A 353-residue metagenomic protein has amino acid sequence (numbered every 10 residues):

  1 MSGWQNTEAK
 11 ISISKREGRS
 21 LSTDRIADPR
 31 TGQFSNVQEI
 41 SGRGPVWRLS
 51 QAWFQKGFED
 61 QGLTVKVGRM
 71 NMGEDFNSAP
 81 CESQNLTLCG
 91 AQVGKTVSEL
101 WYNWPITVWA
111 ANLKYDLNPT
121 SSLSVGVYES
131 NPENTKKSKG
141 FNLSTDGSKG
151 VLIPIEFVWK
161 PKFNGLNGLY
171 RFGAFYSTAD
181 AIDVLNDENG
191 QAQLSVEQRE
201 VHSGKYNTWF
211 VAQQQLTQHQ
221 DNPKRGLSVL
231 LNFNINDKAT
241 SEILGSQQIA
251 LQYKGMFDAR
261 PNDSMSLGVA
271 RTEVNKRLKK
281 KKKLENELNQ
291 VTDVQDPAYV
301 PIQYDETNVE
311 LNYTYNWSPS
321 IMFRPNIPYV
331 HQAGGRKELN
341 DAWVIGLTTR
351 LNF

Functional and structural regions predicted by a protein language model:
M1-S130, S241-G245, M256-K283: Outer membrane beta-barrel
M1-S2, Q55-E59, K114-D116, V158-N164 (+5 more regions): Structural signature of outer-membrane beta-barrel channels/translocons
T7, Q61-V65, T120-V125, N164-L169 (+4 more regions): Repeated loop/turn-to-beta-strand initiation elements of outer-membrane beta-barrel proteins
A9-I11, V65-V67, L113, L123-V125 (+6 more regions): Membrane-embedded beta-strand positions of outer-membrane beta-barrel proteins
Q51-W53, A110, P154-E156, W209-V211 (+3 more regions): Membrane-embedded beta-strand positions in outer-membrane beta-barrel channels/transporters
G94-H219, K224-D237, Y253: Signature for the C-terminal beta-barrel architecture of outer-membrane proteins
F141, P154-V158, G173-Y206, T217-Q218 (+3 more regions): Outer membrane beta-barrel transmembrane domains
D341-F353: Outer-membrane beta-barrel "beta-signal"
